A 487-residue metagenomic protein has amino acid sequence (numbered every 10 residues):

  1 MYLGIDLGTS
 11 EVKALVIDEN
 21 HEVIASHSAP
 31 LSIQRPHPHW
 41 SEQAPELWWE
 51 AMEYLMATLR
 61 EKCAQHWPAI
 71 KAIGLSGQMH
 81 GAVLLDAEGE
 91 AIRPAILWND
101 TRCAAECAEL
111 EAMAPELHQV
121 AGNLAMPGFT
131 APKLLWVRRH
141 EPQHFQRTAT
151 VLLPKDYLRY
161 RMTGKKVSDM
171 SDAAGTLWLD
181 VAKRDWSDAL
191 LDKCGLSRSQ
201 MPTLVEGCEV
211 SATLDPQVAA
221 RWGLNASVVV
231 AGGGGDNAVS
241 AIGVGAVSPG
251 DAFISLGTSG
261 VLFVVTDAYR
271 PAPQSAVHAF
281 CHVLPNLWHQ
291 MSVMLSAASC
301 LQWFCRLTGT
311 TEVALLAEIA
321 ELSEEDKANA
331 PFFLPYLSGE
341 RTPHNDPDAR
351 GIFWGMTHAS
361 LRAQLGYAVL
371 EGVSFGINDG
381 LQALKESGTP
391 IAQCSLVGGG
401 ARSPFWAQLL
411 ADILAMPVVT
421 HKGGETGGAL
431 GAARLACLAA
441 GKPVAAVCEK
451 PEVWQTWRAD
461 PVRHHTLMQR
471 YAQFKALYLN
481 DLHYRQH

Functional and structural regions predicted by a protein language model:
M1-R93, Q119, R147, A219-A220 (+5 more regions): N-terminal glycine/serine-rich phosphate-binding loop of ATP-dependent small-molecule kinases, especially carbohydrate
L3-G4, A104, E111-F129, L135-V167 (+3 more regions): Active-site core segments that coordinate phosphate-bearing ligands/cofactors across diverse enzyme families
A29, Q34, I96-C103, A173 (+2 more regions): Short, acidic/turn-prone active-site loops that include or flank metal/cofactor- and phosphate-binding residues
A44, D100, D236: Short, conserved phosphate/pyrophosphate- and ester-handling motifs at nucleotide-, phospho-/glycolipid
K62-W98, N123-G128, R159-D180, T203-E206 (+1 more regions): Short beta-strand-loop/turn "lid" adjacent to the catalytic site in phosphate-handling enzymes
A64-W67, S76, F145, R198 (+2 more regions): Alpha-helix termination/capping residues and helix-transition junctions
C194-E206: A conserved helix-loop-beta module that forms one wall/lid of the active-site cleft in ATP-utilizing catalytic domains
